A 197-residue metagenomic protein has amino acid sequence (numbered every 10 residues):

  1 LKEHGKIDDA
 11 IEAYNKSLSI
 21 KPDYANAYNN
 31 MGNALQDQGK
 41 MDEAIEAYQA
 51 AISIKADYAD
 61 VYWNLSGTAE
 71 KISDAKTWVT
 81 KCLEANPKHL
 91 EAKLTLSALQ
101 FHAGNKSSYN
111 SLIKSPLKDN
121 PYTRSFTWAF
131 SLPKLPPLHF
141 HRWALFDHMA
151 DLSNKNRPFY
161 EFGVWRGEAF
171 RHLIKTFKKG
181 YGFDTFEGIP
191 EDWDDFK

Functional and structural regions predicted by a protein language model:
K2, N26-D37, D60-G67, L94-T95: Conserved alpha-helical positions within TPR/SEL1-like repeat arrays
K2-K16, Q36-A50, A69-W78, N105-Y109: Structural signature of tandem alpha-helical TPR/SEL1-like repeats, specifically the intra-repeat loop/turn
K16-L18, Y28-N29, I52, W63-L65 (+1 more regions): Intrinsically disordered, low-complexity segments enriched in Ser/Pro/Gly/Ala and basic residues
Y24, Y58, K88-H89: Residue-level recognition of tetratricopeptide repeat
W63-K197: A short alpha-helical cap/connector motif
